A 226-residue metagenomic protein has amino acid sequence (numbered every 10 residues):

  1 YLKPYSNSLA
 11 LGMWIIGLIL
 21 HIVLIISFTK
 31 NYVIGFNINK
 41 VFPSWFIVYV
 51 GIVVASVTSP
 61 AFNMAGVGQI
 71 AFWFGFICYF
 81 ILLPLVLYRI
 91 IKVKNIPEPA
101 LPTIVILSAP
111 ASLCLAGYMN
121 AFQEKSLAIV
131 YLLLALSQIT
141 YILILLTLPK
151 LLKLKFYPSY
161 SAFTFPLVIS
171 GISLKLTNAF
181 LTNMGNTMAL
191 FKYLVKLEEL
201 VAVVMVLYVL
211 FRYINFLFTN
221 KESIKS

Functional and structural regions predicted by a protein language model:
Y1-G75: Membrane-interface helix-loop-helix junctions at boundaries between adjacent transmembrane segments
Y1-L2, V54-A65, A111-K125, I169-N186: Hydrophobic alpha-helical transmembrane segments in multi-pass integral membrane proteins
L18-I19, G75-C78, L133-I139, K192-V209: Small-residue-rich transmembrane alpha-helices that serve as helix-helix interface/gating elements in multipass
L24-F28, V57-T58, I81-I90, L113-N120 (+1 more regions): Alpha-helical transmembrane segments in multipass membrane proteins, preferentially the mid-helix core
K30-G51, G68-A71, L87-A111, K153-T164 (+1 more regions): Cytoplasm-facing juxtamembrane segments at the starts of transmembrane helices in multi-pass membrane proteins
F74-L133: Aromatic-anchored, glycine/proline-accented short structural segments that stabilize local strand-turns or short
A121, F156-P158, N186-V203: Membrane-interface transmembrane-helix boundary segments in multi-pass integral membrane proteins
P149-K150, F211-S226: Membrane-interface capping segments at transmembrane-helix boundaries
